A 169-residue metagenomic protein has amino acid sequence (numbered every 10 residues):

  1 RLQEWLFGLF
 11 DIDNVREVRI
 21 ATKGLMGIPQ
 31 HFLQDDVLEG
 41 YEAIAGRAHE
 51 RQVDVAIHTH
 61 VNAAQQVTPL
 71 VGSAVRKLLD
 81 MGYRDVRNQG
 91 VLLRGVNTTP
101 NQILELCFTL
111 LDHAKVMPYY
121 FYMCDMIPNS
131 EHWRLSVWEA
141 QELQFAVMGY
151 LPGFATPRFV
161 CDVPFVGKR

Functional and structural regions predicted by a protein language model:
R1-E139, L143-L151: Conserved AdoMet/S-adenosylmethionine-binding subsite of the radical SAM
Q141-R169: C-terminal accessory regions of radical SAM enzymes
